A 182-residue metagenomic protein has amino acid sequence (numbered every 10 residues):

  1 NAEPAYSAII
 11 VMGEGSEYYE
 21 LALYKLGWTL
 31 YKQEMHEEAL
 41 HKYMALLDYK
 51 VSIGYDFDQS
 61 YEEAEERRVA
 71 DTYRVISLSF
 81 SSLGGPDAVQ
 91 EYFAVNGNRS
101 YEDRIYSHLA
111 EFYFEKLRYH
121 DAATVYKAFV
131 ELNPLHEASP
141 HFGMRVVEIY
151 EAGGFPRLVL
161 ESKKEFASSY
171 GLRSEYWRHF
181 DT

Functional and structural regions predicted by a protein language model:
N1-T182: Acidic, polar-rich low-complexity tracts and alpha-helical solenoid repeat scaffolds
